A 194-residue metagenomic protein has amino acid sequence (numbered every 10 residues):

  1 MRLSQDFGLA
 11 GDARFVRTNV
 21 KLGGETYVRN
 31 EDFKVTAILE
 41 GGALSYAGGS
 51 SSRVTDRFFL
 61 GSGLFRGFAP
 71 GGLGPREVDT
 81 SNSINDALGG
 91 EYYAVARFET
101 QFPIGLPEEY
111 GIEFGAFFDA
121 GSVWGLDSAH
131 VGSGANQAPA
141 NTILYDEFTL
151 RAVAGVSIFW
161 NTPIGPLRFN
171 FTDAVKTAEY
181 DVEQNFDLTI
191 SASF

Functional and structural regions predicted by a protein language model:
M1-I112, A116-N141, Y180, L188-S193: C-terminal outer-membrane beta-barrel translocator/porin domains of Gram-negative envelope proteins and their
V16, A152, Q184: Exposed loop/turn and edge beta-strand positions of beta-sandwich/beta-sheet ligand-binding modules
E109-Y110, D146-L150, V182: Structural motif marking the loop-to-transmembrane transition
S133-V175: C-terminal structured "cap/appendage" subdomains that terminate the fold
V156-G165, E183-F194: Outer-membrane beta-barrel "beta-signal"
